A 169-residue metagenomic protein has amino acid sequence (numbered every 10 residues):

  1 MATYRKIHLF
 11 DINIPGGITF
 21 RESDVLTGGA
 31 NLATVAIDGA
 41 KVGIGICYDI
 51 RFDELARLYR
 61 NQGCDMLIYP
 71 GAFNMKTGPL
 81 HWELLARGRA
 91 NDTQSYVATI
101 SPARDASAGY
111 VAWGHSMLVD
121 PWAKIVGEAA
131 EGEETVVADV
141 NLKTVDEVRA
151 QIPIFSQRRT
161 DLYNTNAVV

Functional and structural regions predicted by a protein language model:
M1-A2, K124-V126, D146: Short helix-loop capping/hinge motifs at secondary-structure junctions, enriched in acidic/polar residues
M1-Q62, M75-L84, I152-I154: Active-site catalytic loop in hydrolytic enzyme cores
Y4, E134-T135, L142: Short secondary-structure boundary motifs at beta->alpha junctions and helix caps
T34-A36, L118, V137-D139: Short, well-ordered beta-strand micro-motif
G39, L142-T144: Non-catalytic surface loops within mature trypsin-like serine protease
K41, I50-V136: CN hydrolase (nitrilase-like) catalytic-core segments centered on the catalytic cysteine and neighboring Lys/Glu
I50, T144-D146: Residues that cap or initiate secondary-structure elements
D146-V169: A short C-terminal boundary segment appended to hydrolase-like catalytic domains
